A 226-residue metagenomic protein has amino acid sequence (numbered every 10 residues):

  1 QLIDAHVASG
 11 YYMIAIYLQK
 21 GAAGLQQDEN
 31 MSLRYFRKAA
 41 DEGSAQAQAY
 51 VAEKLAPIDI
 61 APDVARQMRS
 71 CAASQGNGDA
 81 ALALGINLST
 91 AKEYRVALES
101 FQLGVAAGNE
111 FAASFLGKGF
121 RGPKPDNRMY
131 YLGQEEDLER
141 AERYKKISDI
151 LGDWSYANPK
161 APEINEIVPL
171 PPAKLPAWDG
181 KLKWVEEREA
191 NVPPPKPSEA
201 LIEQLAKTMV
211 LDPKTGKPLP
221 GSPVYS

Functional and structural regions predicted by a protein language model:
Q1, G24-Y35, I58-M68, A91-S100 (+1 more regions): Structural signature of tandem alpha-helical TPR/SEL1-like repeats, specifically the intra-repeat loop/turn
L2, K38-A39, R69-A72, L103-G104 (+1 more regions): Canonical positions in the second alpha-helix
A5-Y11, L18-A22, D41-A45, I58 (+5 more regions): Short helix-capping/linker turns of helical repeat alpha-solenoids
Y12-M13, A49-A52, L82-A83, S114-G117 (+1 more regions): Alpha-solenoid helical repeat scaffolds
A15-Q26, A52-P62, I86-R95, G117-G133: Short coil/turn linking the two alpha-helices of tandem helical-hairpin repeats
S44-L88, L103-G104: Alpha-helical adaptor scaffolds
L98-E110, G117-W154: TPR/TPR-like (Sel1-like) alpha-helical repeat modules
V168-S226: Long C-terminal extensions of eukaryotic subunits of large macromolecular complexes
